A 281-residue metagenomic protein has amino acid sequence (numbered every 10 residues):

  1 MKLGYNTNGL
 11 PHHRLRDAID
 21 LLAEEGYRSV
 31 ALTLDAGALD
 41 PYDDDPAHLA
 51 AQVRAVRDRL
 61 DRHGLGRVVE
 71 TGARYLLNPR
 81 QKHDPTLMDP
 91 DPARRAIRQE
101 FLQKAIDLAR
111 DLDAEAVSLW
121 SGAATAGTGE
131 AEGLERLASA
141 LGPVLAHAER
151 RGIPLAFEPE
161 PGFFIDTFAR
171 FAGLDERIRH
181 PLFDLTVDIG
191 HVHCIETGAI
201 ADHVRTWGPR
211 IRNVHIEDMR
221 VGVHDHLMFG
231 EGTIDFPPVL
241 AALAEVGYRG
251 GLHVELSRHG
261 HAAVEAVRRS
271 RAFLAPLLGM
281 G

Functional and structural regions predicted by a protein language model:
K2, I19, S29-V30, E132-L134 (+1 more regions): Acidic/histidine-rich catalytic cores of soluble enzymes
Y5, L22, V30, L60 (+8 more regions): Conserved, mostly hydrophobic/aromatic
N6-L10, D35-G37, G72-R74, G122-A124 (+4 more regions): Active-site beta-loop-alpha junctions enriched in small/polar residues
H12-L22, Q99-D107, T197-V204: Short, acidic/polar
R16-D17, D61-L65, L76-D184, V264: Active-site acidic/histidine proton-transfer and metal-coordination neighborhood in alpha/beta enzyme cores
A18-A36, D113: Catalytic domains of carbohydrate-active enzymes, especially glycoside hydrolases
T33-V56, S121, T125: Glycine-rich, proline-tolerant flexible connector loops at the mouths of alpha/beta enzymes
A263-G281: C-terminal helical cap(s) of enzyme catalytic domains, especially alpha/beta-barrels
